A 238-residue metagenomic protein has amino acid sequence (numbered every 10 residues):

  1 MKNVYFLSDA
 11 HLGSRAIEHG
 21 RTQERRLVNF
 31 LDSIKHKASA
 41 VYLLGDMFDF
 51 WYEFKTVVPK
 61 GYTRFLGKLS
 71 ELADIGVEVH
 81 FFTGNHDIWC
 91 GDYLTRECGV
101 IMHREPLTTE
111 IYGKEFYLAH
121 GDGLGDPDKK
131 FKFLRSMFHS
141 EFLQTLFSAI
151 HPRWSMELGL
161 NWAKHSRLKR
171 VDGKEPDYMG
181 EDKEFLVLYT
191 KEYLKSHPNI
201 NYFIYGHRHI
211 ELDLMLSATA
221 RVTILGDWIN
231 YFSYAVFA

Functional and structural regions predicted by a protein language model:
M1-Y5, T109-Y117, L216-R221: Beta-strand-turn-beta hairpins that frame and shape the catalytic cleft of phosphate-ester-processing enzymes
K2-N3, L7, L12-I111: Core catalytic region of metal-dependent phosphoesterases/phosphodiesterases, especially metallo-beta-lactamase-like
N29, E71, D92, R96 (+6 more regions): Charged/polar, solvent-exposed surface patches and flexible loops
S39-D46, G76-F82, F116-H120, F138-L146 (+2 more regions): Low-complexity, flexible helical/coil segments
D49-L72, K169-I200: N-terminal short leaders/motifs
I101-R104, Y117, D122, D126-L134 (+2 more regions): Conserved beta-sheet core of the metallophosphoesterase superfamily
G121-F185: Active-site-proximal loop/helix segment associated with metal-binding centers of metalloenzymes
